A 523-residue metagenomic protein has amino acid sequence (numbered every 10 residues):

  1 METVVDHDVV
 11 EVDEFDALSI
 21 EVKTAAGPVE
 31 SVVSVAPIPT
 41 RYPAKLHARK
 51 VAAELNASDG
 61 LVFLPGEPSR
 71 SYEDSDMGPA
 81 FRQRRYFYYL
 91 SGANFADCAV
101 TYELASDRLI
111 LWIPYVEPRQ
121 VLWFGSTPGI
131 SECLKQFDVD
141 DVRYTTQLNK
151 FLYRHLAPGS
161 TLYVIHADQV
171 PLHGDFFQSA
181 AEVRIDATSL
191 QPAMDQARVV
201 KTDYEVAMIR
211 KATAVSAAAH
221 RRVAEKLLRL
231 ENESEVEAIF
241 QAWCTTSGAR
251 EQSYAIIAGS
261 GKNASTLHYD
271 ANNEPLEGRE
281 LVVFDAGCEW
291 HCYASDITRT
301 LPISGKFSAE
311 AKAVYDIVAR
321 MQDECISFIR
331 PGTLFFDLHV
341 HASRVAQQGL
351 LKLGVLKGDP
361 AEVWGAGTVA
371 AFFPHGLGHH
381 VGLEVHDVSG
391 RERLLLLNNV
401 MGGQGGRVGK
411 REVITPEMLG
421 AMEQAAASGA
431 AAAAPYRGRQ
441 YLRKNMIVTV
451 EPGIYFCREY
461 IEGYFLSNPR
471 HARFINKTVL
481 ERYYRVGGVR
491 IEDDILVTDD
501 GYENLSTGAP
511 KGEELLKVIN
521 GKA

Functional and structural regions predicted by a protein language model:
M1-A523: Active-site neighborhoods and metal-handling regions in enzymes and metal-associated proteins
